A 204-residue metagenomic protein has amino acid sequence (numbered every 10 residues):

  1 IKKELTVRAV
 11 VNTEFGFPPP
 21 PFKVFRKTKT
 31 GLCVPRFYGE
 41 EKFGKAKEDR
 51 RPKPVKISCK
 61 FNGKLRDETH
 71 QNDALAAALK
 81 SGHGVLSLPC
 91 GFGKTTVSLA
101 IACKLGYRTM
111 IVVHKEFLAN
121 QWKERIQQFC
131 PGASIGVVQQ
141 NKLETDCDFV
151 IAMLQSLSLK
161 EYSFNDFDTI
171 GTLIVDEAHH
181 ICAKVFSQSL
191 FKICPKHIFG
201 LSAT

Functional and structural regions predicted by a protein language model:
K2-P52: Interdomain "pre-motor" coupling segment immediately N-terminal to P-loop NTPase/helicase cores
F17-V24, K47-S87: Conserved pre-motif I regulatory segment
S81-L105, M110: Walker A/P-loop
L86, I111, V150-A152, L173: Hydrophobic positions in the central parallel beta-sheet of the AAA+
I111-V112, V137, G200: Structural beta-sheet core signal
F117-N141: Conserved helix-turn-beta segment of the N-terminal RecA-like "Helicase ATP-binding" lobe in SF1/SF2 helicases
Q140-V150, I170: Conserved motor-coupling elements within RecA-like helicase/translocase cores
L154-S156, Y162-T204: SF2 helicase catalytic motif II
